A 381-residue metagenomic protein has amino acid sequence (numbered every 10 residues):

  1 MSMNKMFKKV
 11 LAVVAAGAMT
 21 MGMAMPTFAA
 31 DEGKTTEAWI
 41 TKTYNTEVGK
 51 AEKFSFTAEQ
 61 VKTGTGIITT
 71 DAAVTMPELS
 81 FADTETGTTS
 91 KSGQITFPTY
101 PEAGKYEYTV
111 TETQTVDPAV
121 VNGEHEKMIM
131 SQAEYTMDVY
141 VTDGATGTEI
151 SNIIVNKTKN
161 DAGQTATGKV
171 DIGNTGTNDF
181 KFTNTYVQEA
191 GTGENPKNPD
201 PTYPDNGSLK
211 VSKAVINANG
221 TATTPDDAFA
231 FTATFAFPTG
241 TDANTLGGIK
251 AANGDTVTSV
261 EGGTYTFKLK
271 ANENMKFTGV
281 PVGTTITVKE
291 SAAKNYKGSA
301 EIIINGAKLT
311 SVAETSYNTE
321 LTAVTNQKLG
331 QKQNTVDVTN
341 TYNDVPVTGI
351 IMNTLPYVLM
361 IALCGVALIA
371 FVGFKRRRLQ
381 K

Functional and structural regions predicted by a protein language model:
S2-K381: Solvent-exposed loop/turn and edge beta-strand elements of beta-rich ligand-binding domains
